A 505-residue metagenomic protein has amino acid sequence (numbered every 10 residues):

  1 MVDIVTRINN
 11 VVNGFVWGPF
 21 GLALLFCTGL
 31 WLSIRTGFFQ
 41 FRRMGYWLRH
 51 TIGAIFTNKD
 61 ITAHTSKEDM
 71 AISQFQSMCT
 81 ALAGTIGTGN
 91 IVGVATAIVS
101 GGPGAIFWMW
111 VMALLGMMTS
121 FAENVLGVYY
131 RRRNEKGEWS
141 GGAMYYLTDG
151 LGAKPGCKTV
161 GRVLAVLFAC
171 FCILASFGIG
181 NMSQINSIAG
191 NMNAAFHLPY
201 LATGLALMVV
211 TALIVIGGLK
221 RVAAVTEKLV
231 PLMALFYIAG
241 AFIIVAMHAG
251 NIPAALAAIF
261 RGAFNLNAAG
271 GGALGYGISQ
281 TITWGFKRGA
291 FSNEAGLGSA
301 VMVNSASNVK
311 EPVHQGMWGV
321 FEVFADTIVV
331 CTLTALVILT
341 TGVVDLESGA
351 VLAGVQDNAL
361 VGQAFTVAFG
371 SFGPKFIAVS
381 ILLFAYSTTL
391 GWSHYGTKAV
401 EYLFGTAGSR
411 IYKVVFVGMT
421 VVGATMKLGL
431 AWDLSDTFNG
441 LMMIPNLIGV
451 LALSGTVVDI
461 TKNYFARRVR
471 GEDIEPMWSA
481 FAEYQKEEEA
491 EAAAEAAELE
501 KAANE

Functional and structural regions predicted by a protein language model:
M1-G84, T88, V99-A105, G116 (+2 more regions): N-terminal alpha-helical transmembrane segments of multi-pass membrane transport and channel/translocase proteins
I4-V5, R35-Q40, N90-V94, S176-A189 (+5 more regions): Transmembrane helix-loop junctions in multi-pass membrane proteins
L24-R49, L164, F168, I185-M192 (+3 more regions): Membrane-interface loop-to-helix entry segments
L32-S33, M112-G137, T148-N186, G190-I214 (+1 more regions): Helix-loop-helix module between adjacent transmembrane segments
F38-I72, T96-I98, G102-I106, W110 (+6 more regions): Flexible loop linkers connecting adjacent transmembrane helices in multi-pass alpha-helical membrane transporters
K59-I98, L126-Y129, E135-L151, I173 (+1 more regions): Alpha-helical membrane segments and immediately flanking helix-loop junctions that form or couple to the substrate/ion
L115-E123, G204-L219, V230-G250, T283 (+3 more regions): Selective recognition of specific alpha-helical transmembrane segments in multi-pass small-molecule
E123-K136, F242-A258, L266, G270-A273 (+2 more regions): Extracellular/periplasmic helix-exit of transmembrane alpha-helices
